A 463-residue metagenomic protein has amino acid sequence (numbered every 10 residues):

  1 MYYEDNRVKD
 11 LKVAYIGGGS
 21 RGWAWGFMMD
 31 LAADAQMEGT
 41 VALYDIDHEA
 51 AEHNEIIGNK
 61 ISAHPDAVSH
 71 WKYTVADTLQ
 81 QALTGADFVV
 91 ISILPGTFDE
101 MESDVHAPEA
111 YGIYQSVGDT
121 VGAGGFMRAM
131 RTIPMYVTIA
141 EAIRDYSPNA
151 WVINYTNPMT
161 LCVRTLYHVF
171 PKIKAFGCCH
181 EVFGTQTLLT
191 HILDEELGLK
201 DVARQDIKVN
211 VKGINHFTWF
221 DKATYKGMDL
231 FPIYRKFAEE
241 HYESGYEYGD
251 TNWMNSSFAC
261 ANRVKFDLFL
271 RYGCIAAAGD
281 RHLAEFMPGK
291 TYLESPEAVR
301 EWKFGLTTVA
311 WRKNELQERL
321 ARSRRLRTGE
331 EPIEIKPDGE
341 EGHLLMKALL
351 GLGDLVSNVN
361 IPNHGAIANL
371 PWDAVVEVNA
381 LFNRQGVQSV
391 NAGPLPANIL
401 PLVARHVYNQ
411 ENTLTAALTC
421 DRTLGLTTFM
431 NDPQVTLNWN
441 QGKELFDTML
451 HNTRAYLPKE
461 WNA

Functional and structural regions predicted by a protein language model:
M1-D10, E38: A short, basic/flexible loop-to-alpha-helix module at the beginning of a structural domain
L11-Y44: N-terminal Rossmann-like dinucleotide-binding module
A33-A67: Glycine-rich phosphate-binding loop and adjoining beta1-alpha1-beta2 segment of Rossmann-like nucleotide-binding folds
K72-G85: Short acidic low-complexity segments
T84, V90-I91, N154: Redox-cofactor binding/interface segments in oxidoreductases and associated redox assembly factors
D99-V169: Rossmann-fold NAD(P)-binding glycine/threonine-rich loop
W151, Y155-K226: Rossmann-fold dinucleotide-binding core
L197-A463: Long, compositionally biased stretches enriched for glycine and/or charged residues
